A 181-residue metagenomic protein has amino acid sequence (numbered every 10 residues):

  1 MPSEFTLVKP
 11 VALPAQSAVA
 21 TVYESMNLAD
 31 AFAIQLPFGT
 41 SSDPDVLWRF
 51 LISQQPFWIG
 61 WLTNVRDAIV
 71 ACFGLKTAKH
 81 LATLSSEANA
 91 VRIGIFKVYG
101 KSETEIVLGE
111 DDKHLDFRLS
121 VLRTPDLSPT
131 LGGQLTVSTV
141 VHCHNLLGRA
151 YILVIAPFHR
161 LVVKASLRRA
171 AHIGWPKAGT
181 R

Functional and structural regions predicted by a protein language model:
P2-E4, A78-H80, A88-N89, F96-T104 (+1 more regions): Mature, function-bearing regions of proteins
P2-K76: Hydrophobic ligand-binding cavity/cleft-lining segments
A29-A33, E105, Q134-T136: Intrinsic-disorder/low-complexity, polar/charged segments enriched in Ser/Thr/Lys/Arg/Asp/Glu/Gln
T40-S41, P56, A78, E103-E105 (+1 more regions): Short, charged/polar surface micro-motifs in flexible loops or helix N-caps
G60-D67, A71, G148, I152-A156 (+1 more regions): Short hydrophobic helices that act as membrane-entry/anchoring signals
S85-P129: Hydrophobic-ligand binding "helix-grip"
K113-L153: Beta-strand/loop substructures that line and gate deep hydrophobic ligand-binding cavities in soluble
Y151-R181: A conserved amphipathic terminal alpha-helix motif
